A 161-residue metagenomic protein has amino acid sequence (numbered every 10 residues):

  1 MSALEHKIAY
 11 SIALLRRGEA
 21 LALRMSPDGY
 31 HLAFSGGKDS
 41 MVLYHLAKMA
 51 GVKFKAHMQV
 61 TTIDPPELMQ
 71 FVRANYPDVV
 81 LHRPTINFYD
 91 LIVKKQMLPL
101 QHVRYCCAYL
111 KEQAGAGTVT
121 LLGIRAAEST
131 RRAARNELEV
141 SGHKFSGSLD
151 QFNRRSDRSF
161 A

Functional and structural regions predicted by a protein language model:
M1-A161: Nucleotide-activated chemistry modules centered on ATP-dependent adenylation/adenylyltransferase
